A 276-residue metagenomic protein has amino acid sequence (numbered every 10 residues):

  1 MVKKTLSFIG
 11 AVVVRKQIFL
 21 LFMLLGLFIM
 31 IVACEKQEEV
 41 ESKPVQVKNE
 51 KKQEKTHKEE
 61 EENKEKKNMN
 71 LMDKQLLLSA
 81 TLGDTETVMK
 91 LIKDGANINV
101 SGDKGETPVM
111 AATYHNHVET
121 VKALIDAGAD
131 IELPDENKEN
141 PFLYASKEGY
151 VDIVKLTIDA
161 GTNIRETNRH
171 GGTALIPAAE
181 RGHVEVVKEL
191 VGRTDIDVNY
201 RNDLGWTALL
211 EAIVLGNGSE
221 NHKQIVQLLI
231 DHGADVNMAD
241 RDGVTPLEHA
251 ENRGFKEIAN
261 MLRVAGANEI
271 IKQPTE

Functional and structural regions predicted by a protein language model:
T87, E119-T120, D152-I153, E185-V186 (+2 more regions): Conserved ankyrin/ankyrin-like repeat signature
